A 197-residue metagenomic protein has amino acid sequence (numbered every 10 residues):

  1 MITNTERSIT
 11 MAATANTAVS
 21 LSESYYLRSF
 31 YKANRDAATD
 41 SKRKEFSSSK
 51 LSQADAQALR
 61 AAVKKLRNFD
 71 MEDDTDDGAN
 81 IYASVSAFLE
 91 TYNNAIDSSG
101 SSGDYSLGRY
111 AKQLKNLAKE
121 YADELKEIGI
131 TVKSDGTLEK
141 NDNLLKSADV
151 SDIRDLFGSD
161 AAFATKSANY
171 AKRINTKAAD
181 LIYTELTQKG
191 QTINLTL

Functional and structural regions predicted by a protein language model:
I2-L197: Polar, low-complexity export/assembly segments characteristic of proteins that are secreted or assemble on the cell
